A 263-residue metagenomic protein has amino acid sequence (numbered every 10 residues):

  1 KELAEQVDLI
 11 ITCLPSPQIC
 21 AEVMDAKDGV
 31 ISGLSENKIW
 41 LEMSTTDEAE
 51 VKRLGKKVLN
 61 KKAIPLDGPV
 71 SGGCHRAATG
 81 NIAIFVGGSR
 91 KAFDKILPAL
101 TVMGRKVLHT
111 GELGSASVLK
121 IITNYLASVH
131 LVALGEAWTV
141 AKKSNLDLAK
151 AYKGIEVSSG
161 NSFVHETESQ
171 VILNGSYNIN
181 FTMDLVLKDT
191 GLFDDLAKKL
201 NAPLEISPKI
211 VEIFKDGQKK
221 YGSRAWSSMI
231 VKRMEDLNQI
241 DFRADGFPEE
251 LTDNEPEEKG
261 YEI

Functional and structural regions predicted by a protein language model:
K1-P65: Rossmann-fold NAD(P) dinucleotide-binding segment
L9, I64, K106, D147 (+1 more regions): Residue-level detector of anion-binding/catalytic polar loops
L9-T12, G29, T101, R105 (+3 more regions): Residue-level marker of structural boundaries
L14, T45-Y125: Rossmann-fold dinucleotide-binding core
K38, T79-A83, S169: Short, solvent-exposed beta-strand edge segments and adjacent coil->beta transition regions
S115-L237: Helical "substrate-binding/catalytic lid" subdomain of Rossmann-like NAD(P)-dependent dehydrogenases/reductases
K219-I263: NAD(P)-dependent dehydrogenase/reductase Rossmann-like domain
